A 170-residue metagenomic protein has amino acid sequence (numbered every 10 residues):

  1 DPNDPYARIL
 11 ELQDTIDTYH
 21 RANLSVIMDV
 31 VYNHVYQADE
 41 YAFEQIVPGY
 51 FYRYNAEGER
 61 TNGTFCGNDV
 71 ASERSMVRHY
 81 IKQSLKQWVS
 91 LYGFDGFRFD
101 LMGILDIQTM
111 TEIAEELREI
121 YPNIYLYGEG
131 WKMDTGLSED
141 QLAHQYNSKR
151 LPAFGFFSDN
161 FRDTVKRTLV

Functional and structural regions predicted by a protein language model:
D1-D4, G96, V170: Amphipathic repeat-derived elements
D1-R21, Y36-H79, Q83-L91: Aromatic- and acidic-residue-enriched carbohydrate-binding clefts of CAZyme catalytic domains
I16, V26-H34: Hydrophobic heptad-repeat coiled-coil signature
Y19, D29, W88, F99 (+1 more regions): Conserved, mostly hydrophobic/aromatic
R21-I27, G93-G96, Y121-I124: Loop/turn elements at helix/coil->beta-strand transitions in domains of secreted/extracellular proteins
A22, L101-V170: Active-site-proximal helices and loops of the catalytic beta/alpha 8
H34-V35, L105: Catalytic P-loop NTPase motifs of RecA-like helicase/translocase cores
S72, R98-L101: Active-site rim elements
